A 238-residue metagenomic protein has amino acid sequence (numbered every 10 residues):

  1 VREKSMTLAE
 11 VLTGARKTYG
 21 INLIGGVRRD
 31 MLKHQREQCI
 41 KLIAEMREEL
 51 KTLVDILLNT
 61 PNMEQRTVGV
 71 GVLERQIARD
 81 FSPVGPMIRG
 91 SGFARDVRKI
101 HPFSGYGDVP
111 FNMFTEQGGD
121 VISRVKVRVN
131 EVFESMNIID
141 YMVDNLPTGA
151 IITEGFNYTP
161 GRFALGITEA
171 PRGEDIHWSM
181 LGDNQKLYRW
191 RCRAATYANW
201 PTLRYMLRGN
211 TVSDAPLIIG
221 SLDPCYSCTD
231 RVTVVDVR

Functional and structural regions predicted by a protein language model:
V1-R238: Active-site bordering "gate/hinge" segments that shape substrate access to catalytic or cofactor-binding pockets
